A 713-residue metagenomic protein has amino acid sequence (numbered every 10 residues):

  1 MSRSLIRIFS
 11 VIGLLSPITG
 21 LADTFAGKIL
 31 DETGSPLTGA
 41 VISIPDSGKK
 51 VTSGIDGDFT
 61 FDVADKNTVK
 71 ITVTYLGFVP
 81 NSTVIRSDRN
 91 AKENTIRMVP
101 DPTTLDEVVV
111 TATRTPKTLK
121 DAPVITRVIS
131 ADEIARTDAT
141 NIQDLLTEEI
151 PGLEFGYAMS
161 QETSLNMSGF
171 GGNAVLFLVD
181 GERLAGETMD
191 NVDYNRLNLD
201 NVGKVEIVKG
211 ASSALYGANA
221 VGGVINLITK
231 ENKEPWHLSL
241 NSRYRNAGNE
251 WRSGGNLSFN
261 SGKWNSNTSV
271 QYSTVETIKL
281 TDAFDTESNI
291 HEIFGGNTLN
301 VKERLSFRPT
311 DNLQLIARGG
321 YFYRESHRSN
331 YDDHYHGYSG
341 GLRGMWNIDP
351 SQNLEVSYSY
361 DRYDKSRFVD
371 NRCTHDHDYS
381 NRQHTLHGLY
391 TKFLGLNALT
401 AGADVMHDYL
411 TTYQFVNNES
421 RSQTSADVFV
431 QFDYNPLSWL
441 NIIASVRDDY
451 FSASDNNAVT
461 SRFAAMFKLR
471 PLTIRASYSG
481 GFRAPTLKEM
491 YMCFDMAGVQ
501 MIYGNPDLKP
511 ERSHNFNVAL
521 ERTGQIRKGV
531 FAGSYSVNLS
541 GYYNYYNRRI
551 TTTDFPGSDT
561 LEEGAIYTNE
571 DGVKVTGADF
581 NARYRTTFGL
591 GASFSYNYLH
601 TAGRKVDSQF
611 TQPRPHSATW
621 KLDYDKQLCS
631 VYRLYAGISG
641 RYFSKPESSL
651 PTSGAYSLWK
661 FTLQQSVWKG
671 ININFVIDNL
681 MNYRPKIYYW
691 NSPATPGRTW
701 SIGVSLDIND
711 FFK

Functional and structural regions predicted by a protein language model:
L30-E32, A40-P45, T74-V79, D88-A135 (+1 more regions): Short, acidic, small-residue-rich periplasmic hinge/interaction motif at the N-terminus of Gram-negative outer-membrane
T60-D62, E182-K209: Short acidic/polar hinge/loop motifs at secondary-structure boundaries that mediate gating or recognition
D62, T126, Q143-E182: Extracytoplasmic beta-strand/coil segments of soluble accessory domains associated with Gram-negative outer-membrane
K92-R97, I142-L146, Q161-N166, L178 (+4 more regions): N-terminal periplasmic accessory domains that precede and gate Gram-negative outer-membrane beta-barrel machines
N226, E234-W236, R243, N256-Y335: Periplasmic-side early beta-strands and strand-to-turn transitions of outer-membrane beta-barrels
W264, E355-R367, H407, K468-L469 (+3 more regions): Membrane-embedded beta-barrel scaffold of Gram-negative outer-membrane proteins
G295, R308, F432, S479 (+4 more regions): Conserved C-terminal beta-signal and adjacent last beta-strands/turns of outer-membrane beta-barrel proteins
N435-I442, S536, Y542-Y546, I566-P646: Gram-negative outer-membrane beta-barrel transporters
